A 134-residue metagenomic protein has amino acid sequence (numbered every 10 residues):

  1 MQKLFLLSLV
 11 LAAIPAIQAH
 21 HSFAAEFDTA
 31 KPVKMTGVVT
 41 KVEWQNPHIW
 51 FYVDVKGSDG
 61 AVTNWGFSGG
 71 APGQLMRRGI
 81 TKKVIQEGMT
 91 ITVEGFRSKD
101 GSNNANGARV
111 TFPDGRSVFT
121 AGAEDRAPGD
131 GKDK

Functional and structural regions predicted by a protein language model:
L4-A13: Sec-dependent N-terminal signal peptides
Q18-V33: Short boundary/loop segments of OB/S1/cold-shock single-stranded nucleic-acid-binding domains
M35-V39, T90: Conserved hydrophobic positions within beta-strands
Q45-V55: Short aromatic-glycine-enriched beta-strand elements
G69-R77: Short, structured beta-strand/loop micro-motifs enriched in basic residues and often containing a Trp
R77-V93: Short nucleic-acid-contacting surface segments enriched for D/E, G, S/T with interspersed K/R
S98-G122: OB-fold/S1-family single-stranded nucleic acid-binding modules
R116-K134: Extended, charge-rich, solvent-exposed interface segments
